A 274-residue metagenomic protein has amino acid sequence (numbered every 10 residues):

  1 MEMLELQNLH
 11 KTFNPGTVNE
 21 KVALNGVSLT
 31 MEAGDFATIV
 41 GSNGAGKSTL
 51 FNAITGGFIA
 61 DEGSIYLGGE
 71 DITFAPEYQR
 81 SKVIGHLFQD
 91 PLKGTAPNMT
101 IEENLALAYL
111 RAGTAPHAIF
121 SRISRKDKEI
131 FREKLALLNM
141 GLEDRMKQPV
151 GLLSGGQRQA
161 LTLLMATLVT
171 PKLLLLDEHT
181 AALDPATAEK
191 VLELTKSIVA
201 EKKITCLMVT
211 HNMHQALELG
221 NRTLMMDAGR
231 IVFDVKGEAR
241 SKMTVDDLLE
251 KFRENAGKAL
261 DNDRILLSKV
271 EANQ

Functional and structural regions predicted by a protein language model:
E2-M3, T12-G26, P76: A short, flexible loop at the N-terminus of ABC-type nucleotide-binding domains that lies
T17, D71-G85, K93, P97 (+2 more regions): ABC ATPase NBD coupling module
V40-S42: The feature captures the beta-strand-to-loop junction immediately N-terminal to the Walker
T55: Helix-to-loop junction immediately C-terminal to a conserved catalytic motif
G63-D71, F233-V235: Conserved ABC transporter NBD signature motif
A166-T167: ABC ATPase C-loop
T210-H211: H-loop/switch region of ABC-family ATPase nucleotide-binding domains
S241-Q274: ABC ATPase nucleotide-binding domains
